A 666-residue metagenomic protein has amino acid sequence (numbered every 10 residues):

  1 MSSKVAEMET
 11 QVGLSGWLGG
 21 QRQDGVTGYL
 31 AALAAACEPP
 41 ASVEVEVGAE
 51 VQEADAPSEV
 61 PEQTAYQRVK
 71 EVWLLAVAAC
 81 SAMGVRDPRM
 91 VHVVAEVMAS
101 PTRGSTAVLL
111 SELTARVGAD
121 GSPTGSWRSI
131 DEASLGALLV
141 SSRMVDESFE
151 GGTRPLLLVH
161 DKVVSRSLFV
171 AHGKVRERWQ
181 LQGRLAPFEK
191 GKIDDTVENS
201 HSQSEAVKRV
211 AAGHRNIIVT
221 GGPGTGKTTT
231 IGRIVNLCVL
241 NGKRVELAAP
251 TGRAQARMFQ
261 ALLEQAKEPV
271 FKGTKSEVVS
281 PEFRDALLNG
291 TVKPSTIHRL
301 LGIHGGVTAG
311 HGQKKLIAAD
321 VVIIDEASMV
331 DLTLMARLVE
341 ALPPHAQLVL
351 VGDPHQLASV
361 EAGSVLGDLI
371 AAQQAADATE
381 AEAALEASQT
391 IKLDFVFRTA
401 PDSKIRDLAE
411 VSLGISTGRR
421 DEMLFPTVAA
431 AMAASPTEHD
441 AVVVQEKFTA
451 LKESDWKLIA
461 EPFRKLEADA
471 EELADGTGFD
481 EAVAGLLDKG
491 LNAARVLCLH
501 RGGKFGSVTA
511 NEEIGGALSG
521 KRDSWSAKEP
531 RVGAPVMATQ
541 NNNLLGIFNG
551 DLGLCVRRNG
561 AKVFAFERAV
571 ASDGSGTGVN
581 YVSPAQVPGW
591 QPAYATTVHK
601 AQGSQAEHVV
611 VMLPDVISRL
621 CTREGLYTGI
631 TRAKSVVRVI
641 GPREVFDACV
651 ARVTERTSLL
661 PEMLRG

Functional and structural regions predicted by a protein language model:
K4-A6, T225-T228, A266-K272, N289 (+5 more regions): Core RecA-like ATPase module of SF1/SF2 helicases and allied nucleic-acid translocases
W17-C37, D55-M83: Long, low-complexity, charged/polar intrinsically disordered regions in eukaryotic proteins
P88-A107: Positively charged, polyanion-binding regions of nucleic-acid-associated proteins
G104-R116: Short acidic, hydrophobic short linear motifs in intrinsically disordered regions
T124-E189: Interdomain "pre-motor" coupling segment immediately N-terminal to P-loop NTPase/helicase cores
A186, E205-R209, H214, H355 (+2 more regions): Conserved helicase motor core of P-loop NTPases
F188-Q203: N-terminal pre-Walker A segment at the start of P-loop NTPase domains
E205-A433: ASCE P-loop NTPase helicase motor core
